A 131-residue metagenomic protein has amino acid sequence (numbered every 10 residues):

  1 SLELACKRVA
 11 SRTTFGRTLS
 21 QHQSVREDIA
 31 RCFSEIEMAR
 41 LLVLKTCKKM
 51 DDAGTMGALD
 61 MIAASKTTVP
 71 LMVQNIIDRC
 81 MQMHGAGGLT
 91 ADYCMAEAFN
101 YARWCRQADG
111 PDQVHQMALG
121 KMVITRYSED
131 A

Functional and structural regions predicted by a protein language model:
S1-A131: Alpha-helical interface subdomain recognition
